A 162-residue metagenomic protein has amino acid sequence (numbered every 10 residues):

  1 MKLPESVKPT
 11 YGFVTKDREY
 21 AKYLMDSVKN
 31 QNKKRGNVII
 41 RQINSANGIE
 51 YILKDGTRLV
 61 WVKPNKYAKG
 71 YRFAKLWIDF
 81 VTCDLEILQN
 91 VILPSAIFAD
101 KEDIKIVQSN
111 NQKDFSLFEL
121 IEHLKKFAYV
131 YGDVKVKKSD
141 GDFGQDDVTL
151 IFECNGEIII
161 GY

Functional and structural regions predicted by a protein language model:
M1-D114: Short, flexible loop motifs at catalytic/binding sites
R35-G48, E122, F143-F152: Short small/polar-residue motifs
E50-I52, I121, E157: A general secondary-structure boundary signal
R58, K113-S116, K137, Y162: Secondary-structure boundary/capping motif
S116-Y129: DNA replication sliding-clamp ring fold and its partner-interaction surfaces
K126-Y162: Detector for the mature cores of small, proteolytically processed and post-translationally modified peptide effectors
